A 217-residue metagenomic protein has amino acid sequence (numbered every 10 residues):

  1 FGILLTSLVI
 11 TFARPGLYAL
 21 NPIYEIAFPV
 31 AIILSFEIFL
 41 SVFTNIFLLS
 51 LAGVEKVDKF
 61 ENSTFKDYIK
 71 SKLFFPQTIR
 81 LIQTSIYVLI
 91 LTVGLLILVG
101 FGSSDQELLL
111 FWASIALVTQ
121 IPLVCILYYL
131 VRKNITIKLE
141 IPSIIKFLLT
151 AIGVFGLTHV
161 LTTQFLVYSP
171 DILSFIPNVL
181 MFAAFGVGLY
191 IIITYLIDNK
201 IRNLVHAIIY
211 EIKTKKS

Functional and structural regions predicted by a protein language model:
F1-L5, I33-E37, I79, I115-T119 (+4 more regions): Alpha-helical transmembrane segments of multi-pass integral membrane proteins
T6, V42, T84, V88 (+4 more regions): Hydrophobic transmembrane alpha-helices of multi-pass small-molecule transporters
V9, L49, Y87, L91-L95 (+5 more regions): Structural signal for membrane-spanning alpha-helices in multi-pass inner-membrane proteins, emphasizing helix cores
V9-V42, V57-Y68, V99-L110: Interfacial segments at transmembrane-helix termini and the short loops linking adjacent helices
F28, F60-V124, V160-F185: Membrane-interface helix-loop junctions in multi-pass transport and translocation proteins
F47-K70, I126-I144: Alpha-helical transmembrane segments
Y129, I135-S143, H159-S217: Membrane-proximal transmembrane or re-entrant/amphipathic helices at the cytosolic face
